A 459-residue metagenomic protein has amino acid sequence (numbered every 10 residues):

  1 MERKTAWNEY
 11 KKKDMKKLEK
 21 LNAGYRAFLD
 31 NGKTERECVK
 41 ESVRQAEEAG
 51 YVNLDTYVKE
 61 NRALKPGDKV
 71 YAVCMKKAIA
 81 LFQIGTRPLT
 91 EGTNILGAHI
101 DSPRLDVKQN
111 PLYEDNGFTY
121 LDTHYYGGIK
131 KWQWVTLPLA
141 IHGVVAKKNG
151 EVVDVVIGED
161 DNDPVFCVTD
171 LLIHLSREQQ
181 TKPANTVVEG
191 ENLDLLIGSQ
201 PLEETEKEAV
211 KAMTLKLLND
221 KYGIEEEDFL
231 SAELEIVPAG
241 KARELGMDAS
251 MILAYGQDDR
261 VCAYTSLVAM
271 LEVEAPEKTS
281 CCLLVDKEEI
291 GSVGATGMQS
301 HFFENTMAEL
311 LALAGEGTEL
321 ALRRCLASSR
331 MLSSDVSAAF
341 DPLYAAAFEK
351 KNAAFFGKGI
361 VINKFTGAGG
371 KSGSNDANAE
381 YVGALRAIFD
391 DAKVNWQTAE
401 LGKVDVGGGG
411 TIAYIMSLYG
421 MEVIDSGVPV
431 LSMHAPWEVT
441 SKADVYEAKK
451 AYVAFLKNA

Functional and structural regions predicted by a protein language model:
M1-A459: N-terminal hydrophobic/helix-forming segments and targeting peptides
